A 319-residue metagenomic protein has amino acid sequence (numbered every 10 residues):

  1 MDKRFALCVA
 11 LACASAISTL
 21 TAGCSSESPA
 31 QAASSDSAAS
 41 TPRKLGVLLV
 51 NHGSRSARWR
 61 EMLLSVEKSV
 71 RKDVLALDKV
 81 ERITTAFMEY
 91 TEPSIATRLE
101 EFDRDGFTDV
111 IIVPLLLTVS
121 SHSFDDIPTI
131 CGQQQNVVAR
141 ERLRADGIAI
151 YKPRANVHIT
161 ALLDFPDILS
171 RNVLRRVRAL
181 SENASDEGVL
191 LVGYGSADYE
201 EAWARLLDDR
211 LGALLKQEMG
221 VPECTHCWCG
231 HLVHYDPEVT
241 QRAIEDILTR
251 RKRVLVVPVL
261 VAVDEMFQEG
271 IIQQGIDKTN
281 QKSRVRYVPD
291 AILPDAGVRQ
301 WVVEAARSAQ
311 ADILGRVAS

Functional and structural regions predicted by a protein language model:
M1-V9: Bacterial N-terminal signal peptides that target proteins for export
C8-T19: Bacterial N-terminal signal peptides
T21-G23: C-terminal motif of bacterial Sec signal peptides marking the signal peptidase cleavage site
S25-S319: Extended amphipathic ligand-handling, pore-lining, and cofactor/metal-binding catalytic surfaces
